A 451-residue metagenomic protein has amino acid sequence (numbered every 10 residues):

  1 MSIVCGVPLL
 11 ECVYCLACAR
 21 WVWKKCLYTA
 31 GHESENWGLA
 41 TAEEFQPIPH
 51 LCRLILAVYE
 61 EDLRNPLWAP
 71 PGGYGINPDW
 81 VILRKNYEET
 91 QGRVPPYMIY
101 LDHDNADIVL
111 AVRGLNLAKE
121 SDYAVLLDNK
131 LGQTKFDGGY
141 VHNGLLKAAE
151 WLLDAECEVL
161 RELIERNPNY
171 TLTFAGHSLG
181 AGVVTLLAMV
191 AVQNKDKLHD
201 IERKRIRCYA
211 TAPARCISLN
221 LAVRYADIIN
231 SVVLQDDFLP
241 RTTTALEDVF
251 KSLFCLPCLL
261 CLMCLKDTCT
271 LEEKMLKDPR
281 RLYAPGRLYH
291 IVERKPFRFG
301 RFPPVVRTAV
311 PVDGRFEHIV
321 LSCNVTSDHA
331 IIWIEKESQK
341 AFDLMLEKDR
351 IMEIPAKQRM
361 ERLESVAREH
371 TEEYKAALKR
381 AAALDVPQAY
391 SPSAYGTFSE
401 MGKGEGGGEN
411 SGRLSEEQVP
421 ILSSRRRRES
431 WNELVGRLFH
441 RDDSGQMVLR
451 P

Functional and structural regions predicted by a protein language model:
M1-A175, L179-P451: Non-catalytic, mobile gating and regulatory segments of ester bond hydrolases
